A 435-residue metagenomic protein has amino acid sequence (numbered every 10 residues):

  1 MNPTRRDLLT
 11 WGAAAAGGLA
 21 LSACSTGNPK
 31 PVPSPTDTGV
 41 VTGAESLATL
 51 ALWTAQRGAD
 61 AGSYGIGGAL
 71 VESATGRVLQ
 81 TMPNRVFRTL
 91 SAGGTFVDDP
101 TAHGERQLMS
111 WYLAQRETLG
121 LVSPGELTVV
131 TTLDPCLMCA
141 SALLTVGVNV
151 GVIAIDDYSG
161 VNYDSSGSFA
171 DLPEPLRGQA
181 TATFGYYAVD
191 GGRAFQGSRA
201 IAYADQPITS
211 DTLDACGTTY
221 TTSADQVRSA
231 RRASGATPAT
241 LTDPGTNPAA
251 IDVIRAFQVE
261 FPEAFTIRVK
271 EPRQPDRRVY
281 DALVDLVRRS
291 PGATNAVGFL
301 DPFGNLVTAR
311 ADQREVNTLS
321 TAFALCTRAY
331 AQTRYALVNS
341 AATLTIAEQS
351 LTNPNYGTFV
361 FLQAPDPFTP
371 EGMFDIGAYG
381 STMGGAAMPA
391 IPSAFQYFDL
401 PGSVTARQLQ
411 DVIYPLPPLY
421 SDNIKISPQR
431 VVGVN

Functional and structural regions predicted by a protein language model:
M1-L9: Twin-arginine (Tat) signal peptide motif
L9-A13, G17-A20, K30-N435: Zinc-dependent deaminase catalytic domain
